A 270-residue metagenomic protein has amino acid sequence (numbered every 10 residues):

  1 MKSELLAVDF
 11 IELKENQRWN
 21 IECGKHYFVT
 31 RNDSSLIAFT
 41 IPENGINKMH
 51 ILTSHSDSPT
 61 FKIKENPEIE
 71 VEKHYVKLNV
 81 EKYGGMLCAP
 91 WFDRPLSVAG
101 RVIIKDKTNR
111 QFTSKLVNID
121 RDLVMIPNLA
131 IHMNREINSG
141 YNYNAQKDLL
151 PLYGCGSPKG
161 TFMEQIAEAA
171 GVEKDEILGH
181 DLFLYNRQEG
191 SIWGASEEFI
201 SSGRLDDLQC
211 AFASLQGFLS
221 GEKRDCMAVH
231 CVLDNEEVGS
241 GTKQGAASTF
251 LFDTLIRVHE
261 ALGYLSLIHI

Functional and structural regions predicted by a protein language model:
M1-E15: Alpha/propeptide regions of enzymes that mature by internal proteolysis
E12, N16-I63: Acidic/His- and Gly-rich active-site-bordering loop/insert found across diverse amide/peptide-bond hydrolases
N32-A38, E43-I46, K105-T108, V117-S202 (+1 more regions): Soluble metallo-hydrolase cores and metallopeptidase-like ectodomains found primarily in the secretory/periplasmic
N44-E136: A generic, well-ordered mixed alpha/beta core segment in the N-terminal half of proteins
G45, S58-F61, S191-I192, E237-G241: Flexible loop/turn segments at secondary-structure boundaries
L78, Y83, S201-G239: Alpha-helical metal-binding/catalytic segments enriched in His/Glu/Asp
V238-L251: Short glycine/threonine-rich loop-to-helix capping motif typified by GTGT followed within a few residues by an Asp-Pro
I268-I270: Conserved small/polar residues in nucleotide/adenosyl-binding loops
